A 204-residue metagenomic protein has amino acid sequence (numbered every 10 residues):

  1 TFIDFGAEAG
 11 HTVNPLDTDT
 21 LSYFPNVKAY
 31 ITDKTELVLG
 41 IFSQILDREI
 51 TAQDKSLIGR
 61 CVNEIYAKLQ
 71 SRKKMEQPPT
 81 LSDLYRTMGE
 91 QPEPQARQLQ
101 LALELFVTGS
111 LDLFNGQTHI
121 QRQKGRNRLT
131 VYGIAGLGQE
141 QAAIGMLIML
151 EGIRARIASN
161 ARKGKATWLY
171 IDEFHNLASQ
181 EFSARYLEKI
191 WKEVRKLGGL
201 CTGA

Functional and structural regions predicted by a protein language model:
T1-I3, A7-A9, V13-G199: P-loop NTPase motor domains
A204: Short acidic/histidine-rich active-site segments
